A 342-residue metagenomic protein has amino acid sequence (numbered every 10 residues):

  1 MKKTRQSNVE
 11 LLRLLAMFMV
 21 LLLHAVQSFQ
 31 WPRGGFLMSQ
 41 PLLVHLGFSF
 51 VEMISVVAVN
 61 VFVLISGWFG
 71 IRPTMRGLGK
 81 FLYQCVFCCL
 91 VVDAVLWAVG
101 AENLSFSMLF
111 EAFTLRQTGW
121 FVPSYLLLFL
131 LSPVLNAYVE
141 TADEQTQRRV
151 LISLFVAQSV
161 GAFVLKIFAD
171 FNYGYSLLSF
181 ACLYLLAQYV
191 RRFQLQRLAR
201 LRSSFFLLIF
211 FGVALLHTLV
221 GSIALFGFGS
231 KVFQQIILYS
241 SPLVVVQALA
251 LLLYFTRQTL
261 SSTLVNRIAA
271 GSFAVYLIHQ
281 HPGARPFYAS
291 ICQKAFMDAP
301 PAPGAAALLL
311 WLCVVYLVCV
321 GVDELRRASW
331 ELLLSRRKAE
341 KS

Functional and structural regions predicted by a protein language model:
M1-A157, L201, Q258-R267, G271-A274 (+2 more regions): Membrane-cytosol interface segments of multi-pass membrane proteins, especially ER/Golgi lipid-handling enzymes
L46-V59, L109-S124, V164-L183, H217-A248 (+1 more regions): Interfacial loop-to-helix transition and helix-capping segments at the boundaries of transmembrane helices
F69-G70, V190, L253, V275: Short alpha-helical scaffold segments that flank and stabilize functional sites
L128-A137, Y184-Q196, V245-L260: Alpha-helical transmembrane segments in multipass membrane proteins, preferentially the mid-helix core
Q147-Q194: Loop-centered beta-sheet repeat module
G161, L178, Q196-A274, Q280-S290 (+1 more regions): Alpha-helical transmembrane segments and terminal signal-anchor/GPI-anchor hydrophobic tails, characterized by long
